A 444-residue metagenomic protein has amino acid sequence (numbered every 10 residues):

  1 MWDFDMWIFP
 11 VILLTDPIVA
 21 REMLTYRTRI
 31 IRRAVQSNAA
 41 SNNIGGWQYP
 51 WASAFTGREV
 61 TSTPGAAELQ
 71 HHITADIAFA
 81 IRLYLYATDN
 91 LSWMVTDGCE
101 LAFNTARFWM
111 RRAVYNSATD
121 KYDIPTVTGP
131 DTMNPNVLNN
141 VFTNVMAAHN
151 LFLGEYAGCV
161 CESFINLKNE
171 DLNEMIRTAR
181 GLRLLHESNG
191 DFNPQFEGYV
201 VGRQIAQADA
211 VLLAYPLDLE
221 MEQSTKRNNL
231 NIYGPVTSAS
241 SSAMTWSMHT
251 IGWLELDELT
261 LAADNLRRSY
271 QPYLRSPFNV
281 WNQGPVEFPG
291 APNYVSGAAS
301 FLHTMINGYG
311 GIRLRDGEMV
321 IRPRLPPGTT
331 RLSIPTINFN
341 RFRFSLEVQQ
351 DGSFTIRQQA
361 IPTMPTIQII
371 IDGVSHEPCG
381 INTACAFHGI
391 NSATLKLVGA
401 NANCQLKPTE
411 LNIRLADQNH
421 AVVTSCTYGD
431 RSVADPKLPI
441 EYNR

Functional and structural regions predicted by a protein language model:
M1-V114, T143-N144, L151-G154, G158 (+1 more regions): Aromatic-rich carbohydrate-recognition surfaces in CAZymes
W2-I30, F79, L83, A87 (+2 more regions): Active-site core of glycosidic bond-cleaving carbohydrate-active enzymes
E22-Y26, W93-F103, K121-V127, D264-R268 (+1 more regions): Beta-strand segments within the central parallel beta-sheet cores of soluble alpha/beta enzyme folds
V35-P50, A113-T128, H186-P194, S242-M244 (+1 more regions): Glycine- and aromatic-rich loop/turn segments at beta-sheet edges
W51-L69, I124-N139, S276-G290: Acidic/His metal-coordination segments adjacent to aromatic residues that form catalytic metal sites in metalloenzymes
N104, F108-L167: Acidic/histidine-rich catalytic neighborhood
T260-N443: Non-catalytic C-terminal accessory modules of carbohydrate-active enzymes
